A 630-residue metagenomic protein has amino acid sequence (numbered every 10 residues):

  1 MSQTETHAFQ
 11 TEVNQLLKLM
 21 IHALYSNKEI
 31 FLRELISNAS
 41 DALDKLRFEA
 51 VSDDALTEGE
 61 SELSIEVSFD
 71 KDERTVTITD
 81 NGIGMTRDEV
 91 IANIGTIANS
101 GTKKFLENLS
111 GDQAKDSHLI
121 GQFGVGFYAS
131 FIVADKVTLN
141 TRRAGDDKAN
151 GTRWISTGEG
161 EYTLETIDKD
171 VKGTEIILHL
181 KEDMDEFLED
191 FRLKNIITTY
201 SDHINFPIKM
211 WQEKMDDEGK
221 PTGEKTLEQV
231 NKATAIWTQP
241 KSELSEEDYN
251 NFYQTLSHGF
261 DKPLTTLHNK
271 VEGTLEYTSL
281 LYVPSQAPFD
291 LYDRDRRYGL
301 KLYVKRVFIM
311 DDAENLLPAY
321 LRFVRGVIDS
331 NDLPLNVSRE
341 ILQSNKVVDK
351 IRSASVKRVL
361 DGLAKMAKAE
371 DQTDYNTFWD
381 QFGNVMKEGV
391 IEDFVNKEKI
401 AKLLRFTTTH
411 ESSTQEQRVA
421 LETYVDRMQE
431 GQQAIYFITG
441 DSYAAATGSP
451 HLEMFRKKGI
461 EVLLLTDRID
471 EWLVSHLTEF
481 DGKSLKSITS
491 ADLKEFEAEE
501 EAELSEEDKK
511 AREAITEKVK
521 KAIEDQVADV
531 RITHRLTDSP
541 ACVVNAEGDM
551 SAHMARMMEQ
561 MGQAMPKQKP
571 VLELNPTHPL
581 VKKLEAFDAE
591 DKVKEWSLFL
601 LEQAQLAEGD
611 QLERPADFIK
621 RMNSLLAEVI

Functional and structural regions predicted by a protein language model:
M1-E182, E186-F187, Q429: GHKL (Bergerat-fold) ATPase N-terminal catalytic module, capturing the glycine-rich phosphate-binding loop and acidic
L119, V137-E161, K181-D185, F191-I630: GHKL/Bergerat-fold ATPase module in large chromosome/replication-associated machines
